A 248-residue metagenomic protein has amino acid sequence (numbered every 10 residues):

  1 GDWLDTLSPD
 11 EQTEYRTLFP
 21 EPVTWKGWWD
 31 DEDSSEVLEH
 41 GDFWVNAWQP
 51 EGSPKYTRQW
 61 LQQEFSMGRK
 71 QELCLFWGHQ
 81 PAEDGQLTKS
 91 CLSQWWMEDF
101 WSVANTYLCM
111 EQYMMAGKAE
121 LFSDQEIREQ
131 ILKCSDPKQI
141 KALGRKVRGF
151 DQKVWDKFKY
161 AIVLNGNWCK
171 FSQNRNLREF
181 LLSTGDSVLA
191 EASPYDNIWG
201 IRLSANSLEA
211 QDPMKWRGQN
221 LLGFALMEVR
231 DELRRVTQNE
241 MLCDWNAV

Functional and structural regions predicted by a protein language model:
G1-V248: Charged, low-complexity intrinsically disordered segments
